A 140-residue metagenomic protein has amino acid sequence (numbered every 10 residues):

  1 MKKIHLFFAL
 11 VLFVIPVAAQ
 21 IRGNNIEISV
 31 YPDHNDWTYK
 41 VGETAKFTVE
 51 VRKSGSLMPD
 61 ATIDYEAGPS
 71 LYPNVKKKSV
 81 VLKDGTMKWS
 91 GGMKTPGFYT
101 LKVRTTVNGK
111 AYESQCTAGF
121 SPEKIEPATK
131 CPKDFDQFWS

Functional and structural regions predicted by a protein language model:
M1-G23: Bacterial Sec-dependent N-terminal signal peptides
I21-S140: N-terminal targeting or regulatory segments adjacent to alpha/beta-hydrolase or S9 domains
